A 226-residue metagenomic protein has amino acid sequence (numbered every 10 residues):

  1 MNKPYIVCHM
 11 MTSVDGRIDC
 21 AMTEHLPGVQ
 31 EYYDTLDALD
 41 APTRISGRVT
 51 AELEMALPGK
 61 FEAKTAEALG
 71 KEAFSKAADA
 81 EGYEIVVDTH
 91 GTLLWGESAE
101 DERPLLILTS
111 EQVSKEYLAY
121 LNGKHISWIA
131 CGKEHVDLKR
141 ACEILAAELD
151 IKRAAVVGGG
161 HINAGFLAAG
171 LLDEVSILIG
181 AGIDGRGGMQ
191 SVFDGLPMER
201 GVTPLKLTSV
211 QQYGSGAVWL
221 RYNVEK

Functional and structural regions predicted by a protein language model:
M1-K226: Enzymes that bind and transform nitrogen-containing heteroaromatic metabolites
